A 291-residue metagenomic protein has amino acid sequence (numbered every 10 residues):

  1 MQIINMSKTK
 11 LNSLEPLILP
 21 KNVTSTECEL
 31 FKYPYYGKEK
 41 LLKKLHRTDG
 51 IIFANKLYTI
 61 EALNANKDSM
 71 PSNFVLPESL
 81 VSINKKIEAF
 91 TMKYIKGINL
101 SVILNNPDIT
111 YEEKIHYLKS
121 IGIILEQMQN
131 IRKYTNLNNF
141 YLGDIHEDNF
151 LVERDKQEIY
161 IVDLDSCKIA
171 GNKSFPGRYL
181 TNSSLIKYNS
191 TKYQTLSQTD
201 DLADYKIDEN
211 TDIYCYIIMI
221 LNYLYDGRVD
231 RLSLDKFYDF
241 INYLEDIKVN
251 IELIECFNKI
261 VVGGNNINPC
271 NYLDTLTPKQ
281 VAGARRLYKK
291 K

Functional and structural regions predicted by a protein language model:
M1-R47: ATP-binding glycine-rich phosphate-binding loop
R47-M70: The N-lobe alphaC helix and its flanking beta3-alphaC-beta4 segment of protein kinase-like domains, centered on
S72-L118: Conserved structural core of kinase catalytic domains
L125, Q129-E153, I161: Catalytic-loop of the protein kinase fold
V162-K168: Activation of the activation-loop gatekeeper triad in protein kinase-fold domains
K173-D201: Conserved activation segment of eukaryotic-like protein kinases, specifically the C-terminal portion of the activation
Y205-I207, I218, Y223-K291: Helical subdomain adjoining the active site within ATP-dependent kinase catalytic cores
